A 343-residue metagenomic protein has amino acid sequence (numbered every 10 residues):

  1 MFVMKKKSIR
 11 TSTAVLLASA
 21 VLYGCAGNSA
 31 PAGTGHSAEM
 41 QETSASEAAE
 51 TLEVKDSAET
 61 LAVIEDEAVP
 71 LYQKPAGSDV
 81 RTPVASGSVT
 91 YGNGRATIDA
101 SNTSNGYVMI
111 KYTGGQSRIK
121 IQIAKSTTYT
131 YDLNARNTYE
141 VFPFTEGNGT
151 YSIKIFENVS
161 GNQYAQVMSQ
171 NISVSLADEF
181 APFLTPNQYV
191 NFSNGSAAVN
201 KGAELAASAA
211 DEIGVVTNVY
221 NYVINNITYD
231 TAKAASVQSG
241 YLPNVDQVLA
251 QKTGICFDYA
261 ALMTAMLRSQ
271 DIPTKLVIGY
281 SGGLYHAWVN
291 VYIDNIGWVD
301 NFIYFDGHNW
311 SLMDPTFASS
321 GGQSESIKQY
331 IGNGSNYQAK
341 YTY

Functional and structural regions predicted by a protein language model:
F2-D211, W298-V299, G334-Y343: N-terminal accessory/pre-domain segments preceding catalytic cores
K74-P75, A85-G87, I119, S239-L242 (+1 more regions): Generic detector of short, locally flexible boundary/turn motifs and exposed helical patches
A96-I98, A232-V237, C256-D258: Short N-terminal helix-initiation segments at or just after the protein's N-terminus
P186-A250, V299, G307-H308, M313-S319 (+1 more regions): Secondary-structure boundary elements
V215-V219, K252-L267: Active-site nucleophilic cysteine motif
A234-S236, L242, T253, L276-G283: Catalytic cysteine-centered active-site loop
D258-Y343: Hydrophobic/aromatic-rich core segments of domains that either
